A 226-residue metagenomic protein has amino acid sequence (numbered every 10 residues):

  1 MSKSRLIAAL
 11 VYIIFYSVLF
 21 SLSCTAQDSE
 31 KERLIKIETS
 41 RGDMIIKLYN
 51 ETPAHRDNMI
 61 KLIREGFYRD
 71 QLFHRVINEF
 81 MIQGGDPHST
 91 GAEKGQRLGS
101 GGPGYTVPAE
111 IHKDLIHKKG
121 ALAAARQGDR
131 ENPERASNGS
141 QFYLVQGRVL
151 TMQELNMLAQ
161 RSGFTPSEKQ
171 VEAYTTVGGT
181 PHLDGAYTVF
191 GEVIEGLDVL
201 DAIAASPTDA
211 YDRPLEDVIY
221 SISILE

Functional and structural regions predicted by a protein language model:
M1-V11: Bacterial N-terminal signal peptides that target proteins for export
S2, L22-E226: Cyclophilin-like peptidyl-prolyl cis-trans isomerases
A9-S21: Bacterial N-terminal signal peptides
